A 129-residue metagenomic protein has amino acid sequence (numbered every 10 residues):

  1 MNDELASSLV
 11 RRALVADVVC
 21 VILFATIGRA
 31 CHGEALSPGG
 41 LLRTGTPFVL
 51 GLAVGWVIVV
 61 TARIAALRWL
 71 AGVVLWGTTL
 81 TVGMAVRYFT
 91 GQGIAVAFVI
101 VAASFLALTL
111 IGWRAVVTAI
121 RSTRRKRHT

Functional and structural regions predicted by a protein language model:
E4-R43: Membrane-helix boundary elements
S8, R12, A107-T129: Membrane-water interface at the C-terminal end of transmembrane alpha helices
V21-I22, P47, V74-V86, F105-L106: Small-residue-rich segments of transmembrane alpha-helices in multi-pass membrane proteins, especially helix faces
L23-H32, L50, V54-A62, V82-V86 (+2 more regions): Alpha-helical membrane-inserting segments
A35-V54, L70-V73: Loop-to-helix transition at the N-terminal end of transmembrane alpha-helices
G40-V49, F98-L108: Alpha-helical transmembrane segments of polytopic membrane proteins
I58-T78, V96-A103: Internal alpha-helical transmembrane segments of multi-pass membrane proteins
A85-V101: Membrane-helix boundary connector in multi-pass membrane proteins
